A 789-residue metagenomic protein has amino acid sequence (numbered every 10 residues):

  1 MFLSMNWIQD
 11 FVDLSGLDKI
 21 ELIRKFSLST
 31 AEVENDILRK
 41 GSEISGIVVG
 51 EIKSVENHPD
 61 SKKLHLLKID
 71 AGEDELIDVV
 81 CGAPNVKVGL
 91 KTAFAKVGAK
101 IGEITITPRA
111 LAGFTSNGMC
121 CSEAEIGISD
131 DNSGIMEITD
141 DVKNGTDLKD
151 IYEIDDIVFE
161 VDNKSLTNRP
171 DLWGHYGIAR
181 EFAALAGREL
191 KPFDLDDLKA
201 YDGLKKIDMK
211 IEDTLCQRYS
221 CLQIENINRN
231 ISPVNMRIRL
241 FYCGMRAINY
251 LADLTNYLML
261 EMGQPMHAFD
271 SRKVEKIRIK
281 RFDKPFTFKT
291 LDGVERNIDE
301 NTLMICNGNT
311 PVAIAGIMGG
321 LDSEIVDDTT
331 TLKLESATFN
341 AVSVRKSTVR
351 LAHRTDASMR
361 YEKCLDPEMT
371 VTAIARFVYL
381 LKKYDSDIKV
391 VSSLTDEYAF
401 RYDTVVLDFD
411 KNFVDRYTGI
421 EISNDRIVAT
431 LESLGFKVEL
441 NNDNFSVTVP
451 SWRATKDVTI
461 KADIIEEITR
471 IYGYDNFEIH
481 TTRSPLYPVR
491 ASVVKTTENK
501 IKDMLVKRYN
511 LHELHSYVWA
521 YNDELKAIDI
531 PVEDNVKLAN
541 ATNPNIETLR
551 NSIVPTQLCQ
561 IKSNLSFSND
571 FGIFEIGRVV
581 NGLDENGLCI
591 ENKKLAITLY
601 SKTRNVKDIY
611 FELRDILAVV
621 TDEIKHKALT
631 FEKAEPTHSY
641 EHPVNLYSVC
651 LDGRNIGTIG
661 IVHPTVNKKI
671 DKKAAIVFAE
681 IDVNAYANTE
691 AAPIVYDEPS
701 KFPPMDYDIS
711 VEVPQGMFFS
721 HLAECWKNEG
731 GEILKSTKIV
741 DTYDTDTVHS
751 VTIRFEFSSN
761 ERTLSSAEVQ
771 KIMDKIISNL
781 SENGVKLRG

Functional and structural regions predicted by a protein language model:
M1-K199, K333, R350, D356 (+4 more regions): Phosphate-backbone binding interfaces of nucleic-acid-interacting proteins
L3-I8, D156-S165, Q217-E225, D356-C364 (+8 more regions): Short, hydrophobic beta-strand segments
M5, R24, N57, H65 (+1 more regions): Glycine/proline-enriched, intrinsically flexible loops and inter-domain linkers
V48-D78, T255-D322: Conserved mixed alpha/beta core segments that line enzyme active sites in large multi-domain catalysts
T115-E125, N132-E137, E153-I157, T302-Y402 (+2 more regions): Mobile "lid/hinge" segments at catalytic clefts and subdomain interfaces of large enzymes
A186-I211, D385-V414: Terminal amphipathic helices with adjacent charged low-complexity linkers/tails
L407-K411, D415-F574, E756-S758, E768-G789: Extended, well-folded interaction surfaces typified by the phenylalanyl-tRNA synthetase beta subunit core
S433-F436, N442, S446, I590 (+1 more regions): A carboxyl-terminal module marker
